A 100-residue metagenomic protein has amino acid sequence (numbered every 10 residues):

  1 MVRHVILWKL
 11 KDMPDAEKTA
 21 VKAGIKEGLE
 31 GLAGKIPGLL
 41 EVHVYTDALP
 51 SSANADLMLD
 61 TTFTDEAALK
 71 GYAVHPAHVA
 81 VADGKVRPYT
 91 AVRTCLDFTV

Functional and structural regions predicted by a protein language model:
M1-D56, T64-V74, D97-V100: Short S/T/G/P-rich N-terminal loop/turn motif that feeds into the first structured element of a domain
E66-T94: C-terminal structural segments of small proteins and small subunits
